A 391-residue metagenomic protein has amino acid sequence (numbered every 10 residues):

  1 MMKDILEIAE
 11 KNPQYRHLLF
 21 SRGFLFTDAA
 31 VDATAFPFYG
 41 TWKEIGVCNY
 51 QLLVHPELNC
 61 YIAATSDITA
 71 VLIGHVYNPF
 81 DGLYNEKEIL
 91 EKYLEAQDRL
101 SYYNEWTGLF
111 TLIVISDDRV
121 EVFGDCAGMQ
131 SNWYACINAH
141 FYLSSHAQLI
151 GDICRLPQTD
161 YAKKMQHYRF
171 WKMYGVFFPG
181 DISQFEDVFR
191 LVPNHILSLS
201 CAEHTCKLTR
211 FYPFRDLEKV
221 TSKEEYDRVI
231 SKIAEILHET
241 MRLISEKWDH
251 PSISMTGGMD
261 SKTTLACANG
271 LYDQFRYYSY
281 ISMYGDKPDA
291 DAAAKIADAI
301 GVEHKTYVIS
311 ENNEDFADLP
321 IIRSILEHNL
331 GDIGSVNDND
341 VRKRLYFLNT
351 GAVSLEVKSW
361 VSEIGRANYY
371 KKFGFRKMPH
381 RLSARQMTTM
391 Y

Functional and structural regions predicted by a protein language model:
M1-I253, T263-E311: Cysteine-centered catalytic environments shared across enzyme families
V122, E356-W360: Acidic beta-strand-to-loop metal/phosphate-binding motif
K247-W248, L348-V353: Glycine-rich phosphate-binding loop signature in dinucleotide/nucleotide-binding domains
S254, K262-T263, N339, K358 (+1 more regions): Domain-scale recognition of functional cores that engage charged ligands
G258: Conserved P-loop NTPase nucleotide-binding/switch module
G285-L345, S362-S383, M390: ATP-dependent adenylate-handling ligase core
